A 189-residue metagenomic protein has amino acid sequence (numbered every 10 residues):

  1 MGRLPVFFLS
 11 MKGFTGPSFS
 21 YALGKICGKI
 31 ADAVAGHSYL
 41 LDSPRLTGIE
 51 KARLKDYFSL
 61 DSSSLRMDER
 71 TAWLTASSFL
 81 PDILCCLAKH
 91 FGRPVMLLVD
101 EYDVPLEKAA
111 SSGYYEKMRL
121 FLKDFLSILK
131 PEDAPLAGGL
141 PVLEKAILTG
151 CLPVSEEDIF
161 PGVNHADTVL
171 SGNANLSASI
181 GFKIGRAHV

Functional and structural regions predicted by a protein language model:
M1-H188: Phosphate-binding site recognition
